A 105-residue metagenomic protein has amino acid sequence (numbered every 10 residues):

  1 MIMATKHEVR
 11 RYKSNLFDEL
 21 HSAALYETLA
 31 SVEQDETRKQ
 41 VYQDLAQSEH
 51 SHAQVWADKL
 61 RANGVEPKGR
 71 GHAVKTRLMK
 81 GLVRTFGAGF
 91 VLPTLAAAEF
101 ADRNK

Functional and structural regions predicted by a protein language model:
I2-K105: Non-heme di-metal
